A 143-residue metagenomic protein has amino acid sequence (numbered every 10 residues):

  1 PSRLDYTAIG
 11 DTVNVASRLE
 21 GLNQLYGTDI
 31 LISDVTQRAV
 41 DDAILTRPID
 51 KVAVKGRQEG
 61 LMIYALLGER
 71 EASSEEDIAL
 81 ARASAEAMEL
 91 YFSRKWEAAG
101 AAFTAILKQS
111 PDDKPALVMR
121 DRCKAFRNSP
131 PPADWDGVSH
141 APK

Functional and structural regions predicted by a protein language model:
P1-N23: Catalytic-core segments of nucleotide cyclases and related cyclic-nucleotide turnover enzymes
L4, V54, W135: Short clusters of hydrophobic/aromatic residues that line enzyme substrate/ligand-binding pockets
G10, G56, D136-G137: Glycine-centered flexibility motif
A16, N23-A98, T104-A105, S110-P132: Cytosolic regulatory/linker segments at or just downstream of nucleotide-handling modules in signal-transduction
P132-K143: Intrinsically disordered, low-complexity, charge-biased linker/tail regions
